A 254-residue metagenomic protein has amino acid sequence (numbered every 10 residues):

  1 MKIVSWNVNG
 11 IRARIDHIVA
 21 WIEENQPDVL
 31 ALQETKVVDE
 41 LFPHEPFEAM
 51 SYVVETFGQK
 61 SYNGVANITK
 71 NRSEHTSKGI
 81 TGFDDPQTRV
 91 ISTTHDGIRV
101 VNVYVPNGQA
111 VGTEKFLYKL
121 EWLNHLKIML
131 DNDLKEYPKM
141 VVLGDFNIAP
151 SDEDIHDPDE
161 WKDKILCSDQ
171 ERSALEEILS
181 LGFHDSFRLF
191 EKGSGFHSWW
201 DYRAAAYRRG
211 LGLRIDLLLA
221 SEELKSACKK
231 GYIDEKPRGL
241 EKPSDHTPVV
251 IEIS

Functional and structural regions predicted by a protein language model:
M1-E48, Y62-V65, P150: N-terminal, active-site-proximal structural segment of metallo-dependent hydrolase catalytic domains
M1-N9, G97-Q109, L143, H246: Active-site-proximal beta-strand elements of phosphoester/diester hydrolases
I18-I22, R89-D96, H125-P138: Short amphipathic alpha-helices and their capping/turn segments at secondary-structure boundaries
T35-A110: Structured beta-strand-rich core segments of catalytic domains in phosphoester-bond hydrolases
M50, N124-I215: Metal-dependent phosphoesterases centered on the DNase I-like endonuclease/exonuclease/phosphatase
S61-T76, A206-A227, I253: Conserved beta strand-loop-helix elements of the APE1-like EEP
T81, P106-L123, D159-D163: Surface-exposed cleft-lining segments at the edges of enzyme active sites
Y232-S254: Surface polyanion/phosphate-binding segment centered on an Asp-His-Pro turn
